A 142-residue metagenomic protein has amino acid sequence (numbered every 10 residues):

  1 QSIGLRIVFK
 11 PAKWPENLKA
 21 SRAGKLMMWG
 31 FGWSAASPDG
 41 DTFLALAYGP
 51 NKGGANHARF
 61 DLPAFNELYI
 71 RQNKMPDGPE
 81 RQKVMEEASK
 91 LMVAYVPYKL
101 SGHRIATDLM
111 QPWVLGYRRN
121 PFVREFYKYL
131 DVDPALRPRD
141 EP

Functional and structural regions predicted by a protein language model:
Q1, L18-P142: Detector for C-terminal structural segments
Q1-I7: Short alpha-helix C-terminal cap/hinge motif
I7-K10, M27-M28: Short, well-ordered beta-strand elements
F9-K19: Short helix-initiation/N-cap motifs at beta->coil->alpha
